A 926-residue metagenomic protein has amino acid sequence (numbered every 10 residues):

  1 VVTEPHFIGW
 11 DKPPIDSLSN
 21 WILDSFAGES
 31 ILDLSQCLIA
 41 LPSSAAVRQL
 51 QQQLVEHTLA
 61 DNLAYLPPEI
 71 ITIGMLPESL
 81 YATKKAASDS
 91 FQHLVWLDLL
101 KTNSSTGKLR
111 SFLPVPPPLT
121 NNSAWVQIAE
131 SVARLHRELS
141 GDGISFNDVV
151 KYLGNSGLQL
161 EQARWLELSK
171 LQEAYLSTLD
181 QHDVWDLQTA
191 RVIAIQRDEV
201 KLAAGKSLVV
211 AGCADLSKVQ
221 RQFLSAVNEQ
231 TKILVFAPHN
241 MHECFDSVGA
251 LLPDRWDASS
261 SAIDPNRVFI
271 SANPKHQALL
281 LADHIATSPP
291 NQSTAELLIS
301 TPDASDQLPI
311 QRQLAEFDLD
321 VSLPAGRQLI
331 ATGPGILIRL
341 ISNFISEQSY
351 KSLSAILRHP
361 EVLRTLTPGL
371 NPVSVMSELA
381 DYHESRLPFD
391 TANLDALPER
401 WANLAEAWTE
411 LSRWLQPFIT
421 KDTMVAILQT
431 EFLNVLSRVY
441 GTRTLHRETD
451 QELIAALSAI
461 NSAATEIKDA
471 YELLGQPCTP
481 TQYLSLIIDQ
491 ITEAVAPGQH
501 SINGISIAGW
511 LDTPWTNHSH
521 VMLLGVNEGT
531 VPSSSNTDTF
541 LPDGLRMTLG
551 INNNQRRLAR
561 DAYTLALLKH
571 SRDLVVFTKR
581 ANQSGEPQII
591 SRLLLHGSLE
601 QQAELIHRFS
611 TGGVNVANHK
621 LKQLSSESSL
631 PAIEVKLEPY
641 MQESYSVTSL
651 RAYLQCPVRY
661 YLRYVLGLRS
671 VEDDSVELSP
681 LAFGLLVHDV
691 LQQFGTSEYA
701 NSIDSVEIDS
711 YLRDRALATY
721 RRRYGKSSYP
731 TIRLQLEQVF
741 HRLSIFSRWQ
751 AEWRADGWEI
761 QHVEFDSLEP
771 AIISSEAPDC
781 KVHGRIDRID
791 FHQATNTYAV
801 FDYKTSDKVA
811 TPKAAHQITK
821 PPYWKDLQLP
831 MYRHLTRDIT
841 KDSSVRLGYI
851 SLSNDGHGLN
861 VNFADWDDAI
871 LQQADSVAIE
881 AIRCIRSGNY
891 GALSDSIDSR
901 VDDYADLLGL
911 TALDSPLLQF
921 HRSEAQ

Functional and structural regions predicted by a protein language model:
V1-N701, S705, R713, L717-K726 (+3 more regions): Polyanion-engaging groove/track-forming segments
T444, S625-Q926: RecB-family 4Fe-4S metal-dependent nuclease core
